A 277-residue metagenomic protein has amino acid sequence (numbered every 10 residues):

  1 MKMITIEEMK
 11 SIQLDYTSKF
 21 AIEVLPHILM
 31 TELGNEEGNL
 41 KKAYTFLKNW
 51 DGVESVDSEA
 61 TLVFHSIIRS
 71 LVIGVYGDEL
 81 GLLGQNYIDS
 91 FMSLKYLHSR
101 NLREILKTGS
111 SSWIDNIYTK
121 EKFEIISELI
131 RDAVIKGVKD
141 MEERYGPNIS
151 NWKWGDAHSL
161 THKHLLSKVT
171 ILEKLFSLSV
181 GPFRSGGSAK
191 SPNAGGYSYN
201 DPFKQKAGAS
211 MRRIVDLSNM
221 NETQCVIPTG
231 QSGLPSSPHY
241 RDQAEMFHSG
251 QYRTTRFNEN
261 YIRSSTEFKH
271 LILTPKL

Functional and structural regions predicted by a protein language model:
M1-L277: C-terminal/peripheral segments of proteins
